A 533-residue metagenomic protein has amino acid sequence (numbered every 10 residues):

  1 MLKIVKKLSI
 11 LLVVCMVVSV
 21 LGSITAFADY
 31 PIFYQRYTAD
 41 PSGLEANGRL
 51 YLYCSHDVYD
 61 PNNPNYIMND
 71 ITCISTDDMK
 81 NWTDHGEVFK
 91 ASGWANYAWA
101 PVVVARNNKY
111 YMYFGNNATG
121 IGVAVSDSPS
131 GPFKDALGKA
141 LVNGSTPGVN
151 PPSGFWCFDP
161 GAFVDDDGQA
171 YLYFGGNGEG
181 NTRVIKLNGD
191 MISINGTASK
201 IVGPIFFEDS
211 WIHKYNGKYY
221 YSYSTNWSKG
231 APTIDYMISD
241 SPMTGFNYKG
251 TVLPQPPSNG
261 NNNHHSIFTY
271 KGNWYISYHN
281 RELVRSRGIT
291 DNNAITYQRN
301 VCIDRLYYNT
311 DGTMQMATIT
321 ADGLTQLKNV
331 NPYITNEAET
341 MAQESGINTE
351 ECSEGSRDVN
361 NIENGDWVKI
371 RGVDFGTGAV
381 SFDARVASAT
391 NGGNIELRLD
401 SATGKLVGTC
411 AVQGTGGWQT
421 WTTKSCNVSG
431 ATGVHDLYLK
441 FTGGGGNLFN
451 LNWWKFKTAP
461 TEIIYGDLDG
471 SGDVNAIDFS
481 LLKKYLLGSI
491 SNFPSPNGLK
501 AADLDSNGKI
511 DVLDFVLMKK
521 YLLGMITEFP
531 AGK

Functional and structural regions predicted by a protein language model:
I4-A26: Sec-dependent N-terminal signal peptides of Gram-positive bacterial secreted proteins and lipoproteins
K7-L8, L52, K484, K520: Hydrophobic alpha-helical segments, especially transmembrane helices and their immediate juxtamembrane helical caps
C15, E339, N348, I463-Y465 (+1 more regions): Exposed boundary/loop context
S19-A26, T461-K533: Cellulosome-associated attachment modules in secreted, modular CAZymes
F27-G408, Q413-T461: Carbohydrate-active catalytic/glycan-binding domains of CAZyme proteins, especially the secreted or lumenal ectodomains
